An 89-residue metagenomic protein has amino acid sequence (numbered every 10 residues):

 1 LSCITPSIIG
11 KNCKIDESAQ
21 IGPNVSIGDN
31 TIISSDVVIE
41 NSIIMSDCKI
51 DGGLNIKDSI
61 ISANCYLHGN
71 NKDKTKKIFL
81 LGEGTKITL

Functional and structural regions predicted by a protein language model:
L1-L89: Left-handed beta-helix
